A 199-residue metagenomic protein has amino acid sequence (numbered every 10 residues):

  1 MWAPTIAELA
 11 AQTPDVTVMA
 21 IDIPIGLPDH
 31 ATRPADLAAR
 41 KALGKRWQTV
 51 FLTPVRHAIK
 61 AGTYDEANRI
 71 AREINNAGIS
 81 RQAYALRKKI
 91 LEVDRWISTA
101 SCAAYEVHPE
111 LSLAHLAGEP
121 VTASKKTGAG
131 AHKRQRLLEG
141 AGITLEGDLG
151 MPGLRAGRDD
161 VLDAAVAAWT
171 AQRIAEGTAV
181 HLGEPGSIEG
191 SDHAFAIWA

Functional and structural regions predicted by a protein language model:
M1-A199: RNase H-like (RuvC/DEDD) metal-dependent nuclease/polynucleotide-processing core
